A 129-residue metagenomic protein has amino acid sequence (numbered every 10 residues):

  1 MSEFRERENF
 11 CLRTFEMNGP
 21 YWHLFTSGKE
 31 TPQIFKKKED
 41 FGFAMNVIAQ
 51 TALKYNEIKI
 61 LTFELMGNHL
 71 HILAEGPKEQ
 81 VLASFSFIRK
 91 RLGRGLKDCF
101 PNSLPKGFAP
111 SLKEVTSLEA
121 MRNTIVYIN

Functional and structural regions predicted by a protein language model:
M1-N129: Short catalytic/metal-binding and nucleic-acid-binding patches
